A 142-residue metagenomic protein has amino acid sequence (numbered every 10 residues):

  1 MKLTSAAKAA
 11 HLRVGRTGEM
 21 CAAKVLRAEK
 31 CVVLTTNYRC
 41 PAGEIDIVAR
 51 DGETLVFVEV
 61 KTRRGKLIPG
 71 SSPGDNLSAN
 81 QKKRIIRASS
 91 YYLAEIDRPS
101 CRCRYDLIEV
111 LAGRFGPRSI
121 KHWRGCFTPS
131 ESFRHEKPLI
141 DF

Functional and structural regions predicted by a protein language model:
M1-T36: Acidic-basic catalytic patches of nuclease active cores, encompassing PD-(D/E)XK and other metal-cofactor nuclease
K2-T4, T62-R114: Catalytic cores of nucleic-acid endonucleases
A9, R13, T17, A42 (+1 more regions): Residues at secondary-structure transition points
L26, I47-I68, I85: Conserved catalytic cores of phosphodiester-cleaving nucleases, focusing on short active-site segments
P41-G43, G116: Short acidic/glycine-enriched loop/turn segments that link adjacent beta-strands
G43, T54-V56, R104-D106: Protein kinase-like catalytic core scaffold
E95-F142: Domain-level recognition of nuclease-like catalytic cores that cleave nucleotide substrates
